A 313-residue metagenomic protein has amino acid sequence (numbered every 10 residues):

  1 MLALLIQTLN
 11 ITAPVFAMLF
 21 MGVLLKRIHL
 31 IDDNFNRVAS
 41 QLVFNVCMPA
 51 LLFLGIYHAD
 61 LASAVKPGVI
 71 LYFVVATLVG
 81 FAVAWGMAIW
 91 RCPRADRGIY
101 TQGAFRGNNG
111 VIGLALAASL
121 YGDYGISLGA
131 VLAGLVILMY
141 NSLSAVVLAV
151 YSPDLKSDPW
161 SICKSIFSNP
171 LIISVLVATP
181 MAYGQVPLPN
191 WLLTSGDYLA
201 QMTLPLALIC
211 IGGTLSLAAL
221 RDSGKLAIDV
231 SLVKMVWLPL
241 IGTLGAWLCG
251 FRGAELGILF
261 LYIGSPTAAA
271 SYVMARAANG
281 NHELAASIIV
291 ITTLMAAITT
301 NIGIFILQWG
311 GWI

Functional and structural regions predicted by a protein language model:
M1-I313: Alpha-helical transmembrane segments of multi-pass small-molecule/ion transporters
